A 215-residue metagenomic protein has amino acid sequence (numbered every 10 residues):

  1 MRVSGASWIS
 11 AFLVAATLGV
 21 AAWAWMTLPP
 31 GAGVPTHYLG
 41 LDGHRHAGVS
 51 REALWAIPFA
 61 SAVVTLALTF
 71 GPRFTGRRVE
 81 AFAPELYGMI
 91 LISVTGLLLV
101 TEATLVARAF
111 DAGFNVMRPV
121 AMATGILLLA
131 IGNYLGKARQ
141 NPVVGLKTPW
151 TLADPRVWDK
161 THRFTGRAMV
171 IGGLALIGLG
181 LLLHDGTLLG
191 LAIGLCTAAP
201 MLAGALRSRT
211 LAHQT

Functional and structural regions predicted by a protein language model:
A6-F12, L54-A62, L68, Y87-G96 (+1 more regions): Select subsegments of transmembrane alpha-helices in polytopic membrane proteins, especially boundary-proximal
A11-W25, P58-F70, L99-E102, L127-L129 (+2 more regions): Hydrophobic core of alpha-helical transmembrane segments in multi-pass integral membrane proteins
L13-V14, A47-V63, F114-I131: Alpha-helical transmembrane segments
A24-P30, V63-T75, A130-L146, L206-L211: Membrane-water interface of transmembrane alpha-helices
A24-W55, V144-A153: Active-site and channel-lining beta-strand-loop segments that bind or position nucleotide-derived/phosphorylated
T69-V116: Ordered, amphipathic secondary-structure segments that act as subunit-interaction surfaces in large macromolecular
L105-T151, P155: Membrane-proximal helix-loop-helix units in multi-pass membrane proteins
N141-H213: Terminal transmembrane helical module of multi-pass membrane proteins
